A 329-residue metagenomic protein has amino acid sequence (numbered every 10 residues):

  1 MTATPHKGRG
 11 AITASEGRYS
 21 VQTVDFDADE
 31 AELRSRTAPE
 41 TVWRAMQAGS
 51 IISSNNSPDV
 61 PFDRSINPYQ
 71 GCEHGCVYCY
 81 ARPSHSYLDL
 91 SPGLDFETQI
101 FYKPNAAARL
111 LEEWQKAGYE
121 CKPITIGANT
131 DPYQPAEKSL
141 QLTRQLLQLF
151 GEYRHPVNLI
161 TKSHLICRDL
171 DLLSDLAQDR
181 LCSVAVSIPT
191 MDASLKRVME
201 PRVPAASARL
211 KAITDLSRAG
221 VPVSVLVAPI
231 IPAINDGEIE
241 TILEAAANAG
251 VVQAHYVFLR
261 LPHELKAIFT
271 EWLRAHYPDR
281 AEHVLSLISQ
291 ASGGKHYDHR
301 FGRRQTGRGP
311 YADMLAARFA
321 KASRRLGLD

Functional and structural regions predicted by a protein language model:
M1-Q47, S53-S54, G237-D329: Auxiliary Fe-S-binding modules of radical SAM enzymes
A31-Q70, H74-A185, P189-R197, A206-R218: Conserved Radical SAM active-site core
I124-T125, I160, V223-V227, H255-V257: Short beta-strand segments at enzyme active-site cores
L149-H155, K211-V223, G294, R318-D329: A structural motif corresponding to the C-terminal end of an alpha-helix and its immediate exit/capping segment
H164-C167, I231-E240: Active-site glycine- and acidic-residue-rich loops that bind and position anionic ligands or nucleotide-like cofactors
S174-L176, R202-V203, T241-E244: Short, solvent-exposed amphipathic alpha-helical segments in soluble enzyme and RNA/protein-processing domains
Q178-L181, P222, N248-V252: Glycine-enriched alpha-helix->loop->beta-strand junction motifs that scaffold or abut catalytic
M191-A193, M199-R202, D215-N235, F258-L261 (+1 more regions): Conserved strand-turn element in the central/C-terminal portion of the radical SAM core barrel that lines
